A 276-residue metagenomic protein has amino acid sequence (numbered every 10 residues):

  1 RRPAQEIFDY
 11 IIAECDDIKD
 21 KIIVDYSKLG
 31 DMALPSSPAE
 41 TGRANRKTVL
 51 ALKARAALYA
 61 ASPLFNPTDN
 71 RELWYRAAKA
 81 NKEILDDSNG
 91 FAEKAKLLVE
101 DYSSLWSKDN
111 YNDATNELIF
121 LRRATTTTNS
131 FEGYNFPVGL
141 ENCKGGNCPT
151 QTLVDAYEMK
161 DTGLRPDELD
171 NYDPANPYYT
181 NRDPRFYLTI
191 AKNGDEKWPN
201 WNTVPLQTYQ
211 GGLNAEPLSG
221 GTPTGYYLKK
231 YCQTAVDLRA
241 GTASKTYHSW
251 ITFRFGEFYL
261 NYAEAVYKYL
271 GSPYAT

Functional and structural regions predicted by a protein language model:
R1-N45, R55-E72, K229-F253, F258-T276: Aromatic-anchored glycine-rich loop motif in surface-exposed flexible loops
F8, D16-K19, R43-P217: An aromatic- and glycine-enriched ligand-binding surface/loop that stacks and positions planar moieties
A39, N176, T180-N181, L218-G221 (+2 more regions): Homeobox/homeodomain signature
P184, T208-G211, Y226-K229, L260-N261: Feature representing long, continuous alpha-helical segments
L213-Y227: Conserved oxyanion/phosphate-binding beta-strand-loop segments in alpha/beta enzyme cores
